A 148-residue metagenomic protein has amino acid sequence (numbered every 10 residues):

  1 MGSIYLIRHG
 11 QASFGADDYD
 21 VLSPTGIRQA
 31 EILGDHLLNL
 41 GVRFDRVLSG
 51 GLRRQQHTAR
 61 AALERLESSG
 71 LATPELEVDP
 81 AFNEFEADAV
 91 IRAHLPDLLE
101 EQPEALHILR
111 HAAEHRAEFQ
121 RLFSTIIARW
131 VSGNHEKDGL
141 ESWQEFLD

Functional and structural regions predicted by a protein language model:
M1-Y5: Extreme N-terminal starter segment of soluble prokaryotic enzymes
L6, R43-R46, R110, W130 (+1 more regions): Generic preference for well-ordered secondary structure
I7-G10, A81: Short loop/turn segments at strand-loop or loop-helix junctions that form parts of catalytic or ligand-binding pockets
G10-A61, L140-L147: Loop-to-helix element that buttresses phosphate recognition and phosphoryl-transfer chemistry
A16, P24, E84-A87, S132: Generic structural "secondary-structure junction" signal
H36-S124: Phosphate-coordination/substrate-recognition cap region in phosphate-metabolizing enzymes
R116-D148: Hydrophobic, aromatic-enriched interface-forming segments
